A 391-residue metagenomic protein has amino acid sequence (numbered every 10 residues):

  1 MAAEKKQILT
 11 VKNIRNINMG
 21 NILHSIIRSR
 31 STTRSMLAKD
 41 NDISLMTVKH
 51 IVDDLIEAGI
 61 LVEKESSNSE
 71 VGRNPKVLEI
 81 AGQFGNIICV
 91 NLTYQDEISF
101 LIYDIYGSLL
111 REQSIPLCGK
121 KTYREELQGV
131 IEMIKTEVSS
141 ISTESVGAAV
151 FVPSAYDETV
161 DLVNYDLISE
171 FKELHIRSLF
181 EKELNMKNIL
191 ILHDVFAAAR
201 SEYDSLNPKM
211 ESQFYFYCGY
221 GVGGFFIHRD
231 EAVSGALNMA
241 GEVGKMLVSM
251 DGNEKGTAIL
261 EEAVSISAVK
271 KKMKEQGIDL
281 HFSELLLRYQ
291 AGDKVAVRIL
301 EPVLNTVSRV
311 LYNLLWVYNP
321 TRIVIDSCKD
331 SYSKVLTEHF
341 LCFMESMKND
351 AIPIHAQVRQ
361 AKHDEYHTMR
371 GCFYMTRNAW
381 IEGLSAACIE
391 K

Functional and structural regions predicted by a protein language model:
M1-K64, E70-G72, E79-S114, T122-S139 (+1 more regions): ATP-binding/phosphotransfer module of carbohydrate and carboxylate kinases, centering on a glycine-rich
V52, I56-S69, L184-R200: Short, compositionally biased leader-like segments
I87-N91, S145-A149, Q213-Y217, G223-F225: Short glycine-aspartate micro-motif
Y103, Y156-D157, F226-I227: Hydrophobic alpha-helical segments, especially N-terminal targeting/anchoring helices
L109, S114-S212, L336-M347: Glycine-rich phosphate-binding loop and adjoining helix at the ATP-binding site of ATP-dependent phosphoryl-transfer
E112, K187-Q290: Glycine/GP-enriched mid-protein hinge/lid loop-to-helix segment characteristic of carbohydrate kinases
P153-A155, G219-G221, K329-D330: Short glycine-rich anion-binding loops that position phosphate/pyrophosphate groups of nucleotides and phosphorylated
